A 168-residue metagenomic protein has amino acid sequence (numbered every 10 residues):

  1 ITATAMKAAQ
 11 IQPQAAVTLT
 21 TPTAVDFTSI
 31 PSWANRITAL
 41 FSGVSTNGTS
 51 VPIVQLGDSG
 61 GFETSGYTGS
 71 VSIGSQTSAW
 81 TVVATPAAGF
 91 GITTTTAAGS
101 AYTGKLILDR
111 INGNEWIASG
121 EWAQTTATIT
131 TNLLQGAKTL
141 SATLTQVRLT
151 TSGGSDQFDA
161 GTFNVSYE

Functional and structural regions predicted by a protein language model:
T4-E168: Surface-exposed molecular-recognition determinants
